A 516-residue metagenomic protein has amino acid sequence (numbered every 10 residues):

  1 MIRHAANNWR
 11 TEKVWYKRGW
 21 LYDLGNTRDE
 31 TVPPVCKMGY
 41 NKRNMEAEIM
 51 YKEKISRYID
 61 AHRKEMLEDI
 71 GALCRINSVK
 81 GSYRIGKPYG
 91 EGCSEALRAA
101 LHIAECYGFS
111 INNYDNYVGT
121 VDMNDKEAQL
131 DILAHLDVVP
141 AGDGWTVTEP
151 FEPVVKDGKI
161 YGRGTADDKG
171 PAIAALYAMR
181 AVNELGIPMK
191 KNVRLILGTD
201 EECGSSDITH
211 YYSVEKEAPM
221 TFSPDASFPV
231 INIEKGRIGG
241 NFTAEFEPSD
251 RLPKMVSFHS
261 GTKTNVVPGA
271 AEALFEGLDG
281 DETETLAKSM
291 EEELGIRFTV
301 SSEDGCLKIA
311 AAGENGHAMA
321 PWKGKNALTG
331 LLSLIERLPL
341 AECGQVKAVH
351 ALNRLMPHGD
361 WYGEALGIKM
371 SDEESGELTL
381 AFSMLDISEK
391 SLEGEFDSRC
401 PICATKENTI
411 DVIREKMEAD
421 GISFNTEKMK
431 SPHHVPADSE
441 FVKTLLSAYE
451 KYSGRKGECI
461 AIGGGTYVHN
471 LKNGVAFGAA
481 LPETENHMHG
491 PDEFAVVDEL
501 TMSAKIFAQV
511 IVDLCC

Functional and structural regions predicted by a protein language model:
A5, D23, T27-E30: Short hydrophobic alpha-helical segments enriched in small aliphatic residues
E48-A134, V139-G142, E395, A495 (+1 more regions): N-terminal helical capping/dimerization or prosegment-like subdomains of hydrolases acting on amide or phosphate bonds
H102, N112, A312-E389, E395 (+3 more regions): An extended, acidic, His-containing surface patch that forms the Zn2+-binding/catalytic region of metallohydrolases
S110, Q129-L197, C203, P491-M502: Active-site metal-coordination/substrate-binding segment of hydrolases, especially metallo-dependent peptidases
D168-E247, G280, E284, K288-S289 (+2 more regions): Acidic/histidine-rich catalytic neighborhood of metal-dependent amide-processing enzymes
N241-F242, R251, V266, A271-K288 (+1 more regions): A short core secondary-structure module
